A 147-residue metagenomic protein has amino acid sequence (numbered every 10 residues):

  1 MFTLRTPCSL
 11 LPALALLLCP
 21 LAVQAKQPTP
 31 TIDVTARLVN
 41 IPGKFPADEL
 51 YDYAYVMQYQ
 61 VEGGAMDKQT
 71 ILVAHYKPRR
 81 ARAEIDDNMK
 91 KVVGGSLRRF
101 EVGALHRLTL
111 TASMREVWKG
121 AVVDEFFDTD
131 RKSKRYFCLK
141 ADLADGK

Functional and structural regions predicted by a protein language model:
M1-T6: N-terminal secretory signal peptides that target proteins for export/translocation
P7-L10, F45, E84: Intrinsically disordered and other compositionally biased segments
S9-P20: Bacterial N-terminal signal peptides
A15, K26-P28, E49: Generic marker of residues within folded, mature protein domains
L21-A25: Sec/Tat signal peptide C-region and signal peptidase I cleavage site
P30-E49, Y55-Q58: Structural detector for short beta-strands of small beta-barrel domains
Y53-M57, E62-G146: Disulfide-stabilized netrin-like
